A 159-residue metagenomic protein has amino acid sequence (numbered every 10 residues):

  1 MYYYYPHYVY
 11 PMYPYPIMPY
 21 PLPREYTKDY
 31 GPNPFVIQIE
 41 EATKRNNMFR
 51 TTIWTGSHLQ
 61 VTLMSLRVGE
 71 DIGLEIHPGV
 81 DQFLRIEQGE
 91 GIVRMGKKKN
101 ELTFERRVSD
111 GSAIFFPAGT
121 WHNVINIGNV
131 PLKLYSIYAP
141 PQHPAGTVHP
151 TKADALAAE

Functional and structural regions predicted by a protein language model:
M1-H58, R106, K152-E159: A short, N-terminal "cap"/entry segment at the start of jelly-roll beta-barrel domains of the cupin/DSBH fold
N47, Q60-G79: Conserved short histidine dyad/triad with adjacent acidic residue
T52, V61-S65, F83, E105 (+2 more regions): Conserved hydrophobic/aromatic beta-strand scaffold that supports enzyme active sites
H58-L59, V68-D71, G89-I92, P140: Short, charged/polar surface micro-motifs in flexible loops or helix N-caps
I72-L74, V93-R94, F116, H122-N129 (+1 more regions): Short beta-strand His + acidic residue motifs that chelate non-heme Fe in jelly-roll/DSBH and cupin folds
G79-K97: Glycine- and acidic-residue-biased ligand/ion/polar-headgroup-sensing regions
K98-A118: Short acidic-glycine-tyrosine-enriched beta hairpin
I125-E159: Double-stranded beta-helix
